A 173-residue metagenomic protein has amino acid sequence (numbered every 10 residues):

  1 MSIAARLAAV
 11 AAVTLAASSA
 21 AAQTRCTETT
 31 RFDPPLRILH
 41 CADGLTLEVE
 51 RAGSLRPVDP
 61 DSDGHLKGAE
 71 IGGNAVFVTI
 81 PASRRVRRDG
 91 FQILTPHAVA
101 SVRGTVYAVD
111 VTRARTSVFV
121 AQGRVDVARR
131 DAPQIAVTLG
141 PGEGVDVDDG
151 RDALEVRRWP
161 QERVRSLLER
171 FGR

Functional and structural regions predicted by a protein language model:
M1-A8: Bacterial N-terminal signal peptides that target proteins for export
A8-A17: Bacterial N-terminal signal peptides
S18-A22: Sec/Tat signal peptide C-region and signal peptidase I cleavage site
Q23-R173: Flexible, surface-exposed loop/linker segments and immediately adjacent secondary-structure boundaries
